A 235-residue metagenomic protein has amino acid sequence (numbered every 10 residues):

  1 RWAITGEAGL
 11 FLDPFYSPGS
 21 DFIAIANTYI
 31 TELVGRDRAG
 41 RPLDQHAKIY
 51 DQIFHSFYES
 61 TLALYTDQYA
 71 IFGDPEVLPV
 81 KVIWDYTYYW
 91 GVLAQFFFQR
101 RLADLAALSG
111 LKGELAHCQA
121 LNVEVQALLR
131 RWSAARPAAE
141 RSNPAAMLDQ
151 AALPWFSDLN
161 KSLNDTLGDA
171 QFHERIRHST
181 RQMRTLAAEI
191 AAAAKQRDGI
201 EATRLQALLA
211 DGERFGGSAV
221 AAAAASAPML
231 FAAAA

Functional and structural regions predicted by a protein language model:
R1-Y16, S20: Short FAD-binding loop at a beta-strand-to-alpha-helix junction that anchors the flavin cofactor in diverse
G6, I23-A24, H46: Contiguous N-terminal and early-domain "leader" segments and peripheral loops that mark the onset or edge of a domain
L10, Y29-D85, A94-R100: Active-site-proximal substrate-binding core of FAD-dependent oxidoreductases
Y16-T31: A short alpha/beta connector and helix-capping loop motif
R41-K48, A116, V123, A170 (+1 more regions): Generic alpha-helical secondary structure signal
Y50-F54, Y58, C118, N122-V125 (+1 more regions): Short amphipathic alpha-helical coiled-coil/interface segments
G73-N160, I190: C-terminal auxiliary extensions adjacent to catalytic cores
S133-A235: C-terminal non-catalytic accessory extensions
